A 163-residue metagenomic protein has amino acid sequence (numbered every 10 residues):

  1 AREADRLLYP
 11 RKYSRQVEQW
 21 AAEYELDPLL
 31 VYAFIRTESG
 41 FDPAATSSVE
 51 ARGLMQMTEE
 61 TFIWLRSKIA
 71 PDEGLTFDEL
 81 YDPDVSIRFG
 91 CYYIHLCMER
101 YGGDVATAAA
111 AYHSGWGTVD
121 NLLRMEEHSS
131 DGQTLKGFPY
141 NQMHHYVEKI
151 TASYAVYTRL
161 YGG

Functional and structural regions predicted by a protein language model:
A1-G163: Catalytic glycan-binding domains that act on GlcNAc-containing polysaccharides
